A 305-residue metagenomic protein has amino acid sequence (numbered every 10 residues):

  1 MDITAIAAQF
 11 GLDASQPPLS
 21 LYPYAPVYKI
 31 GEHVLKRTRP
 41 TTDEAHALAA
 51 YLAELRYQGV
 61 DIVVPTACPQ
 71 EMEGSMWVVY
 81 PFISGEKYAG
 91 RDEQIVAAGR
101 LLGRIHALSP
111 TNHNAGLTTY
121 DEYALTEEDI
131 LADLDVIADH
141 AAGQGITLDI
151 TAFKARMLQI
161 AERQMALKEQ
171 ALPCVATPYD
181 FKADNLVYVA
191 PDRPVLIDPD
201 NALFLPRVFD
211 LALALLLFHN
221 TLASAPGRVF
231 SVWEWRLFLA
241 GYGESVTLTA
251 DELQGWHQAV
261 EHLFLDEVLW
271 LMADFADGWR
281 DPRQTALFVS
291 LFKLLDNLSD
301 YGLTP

Functional and structural regions predicted by a protein language model:
Q9-Y28: ATP-binding glycine-rich phosphate-binding loop
P23-L35, E162-F209: Active-site acidic catalytic loop and adjacent metal/ATP-binding pocket of ATP-dependent phosphoryl transfer enzymes
I30-G116: ATP-binding pocket architecture of kinase catalytic cores
M76-G90, L134-G143, H262-W279: A glycine-centered beta->alpha junction motif in the catalytic cores of kinase/phosphotransferase enzymes
D92-D149, C174: A cross-family kinase active-site recognition segment
A124, V136, D266-P305: ATP/Mg2+ or Mg2+-diphosphate-binding catalytic cores that bind nucleotide phosphates or diphosphates via glycine-rich
V208-V246, E261-W279: Active-site activation/catalytic loop segments of kinase-like enzymes and analogous catalytic loops in related
L248-V260: All-alpha amphipathic helical-bundle segments outside canonical DNA-binding/catalytic cores that form hydrophobic
